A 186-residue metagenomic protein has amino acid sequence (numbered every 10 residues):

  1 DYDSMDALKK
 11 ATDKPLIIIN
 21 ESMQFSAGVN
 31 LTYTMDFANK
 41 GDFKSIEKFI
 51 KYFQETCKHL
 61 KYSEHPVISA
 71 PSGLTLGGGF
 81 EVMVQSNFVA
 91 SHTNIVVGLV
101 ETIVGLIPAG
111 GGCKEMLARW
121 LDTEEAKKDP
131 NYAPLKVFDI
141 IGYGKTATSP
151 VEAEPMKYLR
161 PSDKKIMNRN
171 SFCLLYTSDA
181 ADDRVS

Functional and structural regions predicted by a protein language model:
D1-K44, K51-A70, H92-V96: A structural preference for short, pocket-lining loop segments at secondary-structure junctions
E21, T32, L74, I103 (+1 more regions): Anionic group-transfer/hydrolysis microenvironments
V29, S86, A181: Single, functionally critical "micro-switch" positions that shape active/binding sites and transmembrane helices
I46-I50, Q54, K58-S178: Conserved catalytic cores of soluble enzyme domains, especially glycine-rich substrate-binding beta-alpha loops
D179-S186: Single conserved hydrophobic/aromatic residue that forms the stacking wall/gate of nucleotide- or nucleobase-binding
